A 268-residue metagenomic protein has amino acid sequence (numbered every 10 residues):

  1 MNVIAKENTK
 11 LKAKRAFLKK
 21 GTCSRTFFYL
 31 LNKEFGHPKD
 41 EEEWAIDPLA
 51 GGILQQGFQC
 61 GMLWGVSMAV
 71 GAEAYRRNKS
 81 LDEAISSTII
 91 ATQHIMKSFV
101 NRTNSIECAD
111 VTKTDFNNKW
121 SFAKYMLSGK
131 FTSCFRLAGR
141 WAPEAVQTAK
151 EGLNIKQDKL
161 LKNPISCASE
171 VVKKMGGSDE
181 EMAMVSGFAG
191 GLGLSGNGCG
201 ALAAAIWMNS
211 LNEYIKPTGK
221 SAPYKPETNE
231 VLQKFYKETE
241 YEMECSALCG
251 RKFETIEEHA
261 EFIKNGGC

Functional and structural regions predicted by a protein language model:
M1-W64: Hydrophobic, helix-prone linear segments
N2-V3, L30-P48, T114-K119, C167-G187: Acidic-glycine-rich active-site phosphate/pyrophosphate-binding loop
K10-L18, P48-F58, M126-K130, I155-L161 (+2 more regions): A short glycine/serine-rich beta->alpha loop
T22-S24, C60, P164-A168, C199-L202: Active-site nucleophilic cysteine motif
Y29-K33, A69-V70, I85-M175, I206-N209 (+1 more regions): Amphipathic alpha-helical interface segments
E34-W44, A72-T88, S178-A183, N209-E227: Phosphate-handling active-site elements
E41-P48, M62-R76, A205-S210, K252-F253: A short glycine/small-residue-enriched secondary-structure motif
G57-M68, G190-I206: Conserved phosphate/anionic-ligand binding catalytic regions in large, soluble enzymes, centered on
